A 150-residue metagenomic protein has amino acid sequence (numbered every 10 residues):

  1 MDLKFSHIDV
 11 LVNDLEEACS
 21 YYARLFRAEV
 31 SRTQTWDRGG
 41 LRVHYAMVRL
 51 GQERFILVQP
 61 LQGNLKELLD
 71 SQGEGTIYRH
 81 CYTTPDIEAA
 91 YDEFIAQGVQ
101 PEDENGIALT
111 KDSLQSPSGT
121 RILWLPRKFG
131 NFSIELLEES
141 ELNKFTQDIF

Functional and structural regions predicted by a protein language model:
M1-C19, I77-Y82, L137-F150: N-terminal beta-strand motif that seeds the catalytic metal site of vicinal oxygen chelate
D2-L3, V10-F55, A90, A96 (+1 more regions): Core segments of cupin and vicinal oxygen chelate
F5-N13, A46-R49, L68-E93, P126: Vicinal oxygen chelate
T33-Q34, N64-L68: A short, acidic/glycine-rich surface segment
R38, G63, L142: Surface-exposed, flexible loop/turn segments at secondary-structure boundaries
A46, Y91-F150: Vicinal oxygen chelate
L57-N64, I134-E139: Amphipathic N-proximal alpha-helical interface segments
